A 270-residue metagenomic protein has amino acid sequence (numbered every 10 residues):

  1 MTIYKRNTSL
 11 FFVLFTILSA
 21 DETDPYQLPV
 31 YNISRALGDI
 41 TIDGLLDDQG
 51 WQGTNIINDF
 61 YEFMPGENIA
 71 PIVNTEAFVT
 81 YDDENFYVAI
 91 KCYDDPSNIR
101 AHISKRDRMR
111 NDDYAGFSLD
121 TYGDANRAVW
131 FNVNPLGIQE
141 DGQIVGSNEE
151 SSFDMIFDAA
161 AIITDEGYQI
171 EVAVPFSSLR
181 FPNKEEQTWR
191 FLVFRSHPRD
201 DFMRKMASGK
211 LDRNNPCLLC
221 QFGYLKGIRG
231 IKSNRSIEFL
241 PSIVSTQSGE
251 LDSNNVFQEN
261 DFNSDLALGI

Functional and structural regions predicted by a protein language model:
M1-T2, F191: General helical secondary-structure elements
T2-S9: Bacterial N-terminal signal peptides that target proteins for export
L10-F11, D200: Intrinsically disordered, low-complexity segments enriched in polar/charged small residues
F12-A20: Hydrophobic h-region of N-terminal signal peptides that target proteins for export in Gram-negative bacteria
A20-I270: Structural preference for beta-rich elements and adjacent junctions enriched in aromatics
